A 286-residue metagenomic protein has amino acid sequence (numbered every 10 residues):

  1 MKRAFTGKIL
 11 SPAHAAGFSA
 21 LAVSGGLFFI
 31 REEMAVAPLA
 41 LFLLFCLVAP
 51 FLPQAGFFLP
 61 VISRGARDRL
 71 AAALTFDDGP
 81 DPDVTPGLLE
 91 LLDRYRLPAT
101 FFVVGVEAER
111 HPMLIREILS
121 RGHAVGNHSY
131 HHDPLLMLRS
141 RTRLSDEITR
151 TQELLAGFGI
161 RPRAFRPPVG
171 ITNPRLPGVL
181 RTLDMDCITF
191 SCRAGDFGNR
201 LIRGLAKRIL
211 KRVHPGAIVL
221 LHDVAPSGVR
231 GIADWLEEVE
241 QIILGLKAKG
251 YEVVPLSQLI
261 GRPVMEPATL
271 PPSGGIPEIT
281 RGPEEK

Functional and structural regions predicted by a protein language model:
M1-L74, P82-E90, R94, H111 (+2 more regions): N-terminal pre-catalytic segment of deacetylase/amide-hydrolase enzymes
F5, R163, I171, P177-R212 (+1 more regions): His/Asp/Glu-enriched short active-site or ligand-binding loop at hydrolase and phosphoryl-transfer sites
A49-L136, E147-R150, L154, I160 (+1 more regions): Active-site beta->alpha N-cap acidic-glycine motif
F76-D78, V103-G105, N127-S129, R166-V169 (+3 more regions): A cross-domain feature marking catalytic cores of carbohydrate-active enzymes and several ubiquitous metabolic/repair
D77, L92, F101, V125 (+4 more regions): Divalent metal-coordination and catalytic microenvironments
H132-R139, P226-V229: A short acidic, helix-capping loop that chelates divalent metal ions and anchors anionic groups
R143-I148, I202-K207, A233-V239: Charged helix-capping and loop-helix junction motifs
L210-I260: Catalytic grooves of carbohydrate-active enzymes
